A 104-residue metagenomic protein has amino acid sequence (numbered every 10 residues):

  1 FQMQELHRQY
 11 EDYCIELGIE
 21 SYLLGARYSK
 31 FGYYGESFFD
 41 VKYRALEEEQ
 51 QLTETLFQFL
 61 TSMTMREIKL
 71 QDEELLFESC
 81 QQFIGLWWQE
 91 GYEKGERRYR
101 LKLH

Functional and structural regions predicted by a protein language model:
F1-H104: Intrinsic-disorder/low-complexity detector
